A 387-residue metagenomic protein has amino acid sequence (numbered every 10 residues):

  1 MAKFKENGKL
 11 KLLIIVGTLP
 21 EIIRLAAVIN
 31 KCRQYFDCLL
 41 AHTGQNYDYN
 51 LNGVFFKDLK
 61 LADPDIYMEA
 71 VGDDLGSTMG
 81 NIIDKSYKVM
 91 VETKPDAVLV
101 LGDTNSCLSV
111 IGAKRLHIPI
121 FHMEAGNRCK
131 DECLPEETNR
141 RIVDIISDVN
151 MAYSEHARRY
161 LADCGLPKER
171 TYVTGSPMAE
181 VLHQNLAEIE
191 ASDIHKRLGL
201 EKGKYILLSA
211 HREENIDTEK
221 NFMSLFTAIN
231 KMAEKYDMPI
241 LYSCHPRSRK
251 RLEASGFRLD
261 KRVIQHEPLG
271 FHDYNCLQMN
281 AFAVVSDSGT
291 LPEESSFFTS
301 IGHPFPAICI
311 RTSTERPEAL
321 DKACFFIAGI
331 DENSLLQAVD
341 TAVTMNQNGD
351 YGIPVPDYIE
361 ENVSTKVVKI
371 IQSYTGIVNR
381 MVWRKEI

Functional and structural regions predicted by a protein language model:
M1-M238, S248-I387: Nucleotide-activated sugar donor-binding and catalytic core shared by glycosyltransferases and related lipid-linked
